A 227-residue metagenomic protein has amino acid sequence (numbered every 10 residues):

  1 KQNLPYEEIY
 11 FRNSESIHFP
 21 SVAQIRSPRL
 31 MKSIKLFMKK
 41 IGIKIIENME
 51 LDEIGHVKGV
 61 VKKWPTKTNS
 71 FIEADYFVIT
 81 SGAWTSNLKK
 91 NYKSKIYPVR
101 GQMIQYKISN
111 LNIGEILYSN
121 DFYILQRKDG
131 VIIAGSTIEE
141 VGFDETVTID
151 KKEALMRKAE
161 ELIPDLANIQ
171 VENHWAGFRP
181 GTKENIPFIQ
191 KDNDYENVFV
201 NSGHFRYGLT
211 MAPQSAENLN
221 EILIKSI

Functional and structural regions predicted by a protein language model:
K1-I41, E47, E53-G55, G181-T182: Flavin (FAD/FMN) cofactor-binding and adjacent substrate-gating region of FAD-dependent oxidoreductase domains
K1-N13, I96, I116, N168 (+1 more regions): A short alpha-helix-loop-beta-strand transition element characteristic of N-terminal alpha/beta dinucleotide-binding
R12, G55-K62, I72, G181-N185 (+1 more regions): A short, glycine/Asx- and small/polar-enriched loop/turn that sits immediately N-terminal to a beta-strand
I17, I46, V78, F199-N201: Hydrophobic/aromatic beta-strand patches that form the interior of the parallel beta-sheet core in alpha/beta enzyme
S27, I169-I227: C-terminal catalytic lobe of FAD-dependent flavoproteins
K67-Y76: Core beta-strand elements of the Rossmann-like FAD/NAD(P) dinucleotide-binding domain in flavoenzyme oxidoreductases
Y76-N197: Active-site substrate-recognition segment that forms the wall of the catalytic cavity or substrate channel
